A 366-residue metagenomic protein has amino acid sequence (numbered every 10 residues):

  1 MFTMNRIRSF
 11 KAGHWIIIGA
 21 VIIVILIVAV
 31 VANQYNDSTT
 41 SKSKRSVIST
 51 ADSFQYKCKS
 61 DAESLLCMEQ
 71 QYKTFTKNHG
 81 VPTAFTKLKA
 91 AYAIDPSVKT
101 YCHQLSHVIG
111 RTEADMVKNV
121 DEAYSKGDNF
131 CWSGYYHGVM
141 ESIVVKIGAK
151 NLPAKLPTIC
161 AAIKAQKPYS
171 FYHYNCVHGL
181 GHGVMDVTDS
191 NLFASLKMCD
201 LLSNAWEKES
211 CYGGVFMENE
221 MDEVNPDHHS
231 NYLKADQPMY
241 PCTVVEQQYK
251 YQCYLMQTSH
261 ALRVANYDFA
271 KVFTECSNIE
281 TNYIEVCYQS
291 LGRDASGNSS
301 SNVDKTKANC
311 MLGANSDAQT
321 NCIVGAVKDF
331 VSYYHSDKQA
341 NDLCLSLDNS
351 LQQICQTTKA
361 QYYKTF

Functional and structural regions predicted by a protein language model:
R6-V21: N-terminal Sec-pathway targeting helices
I17, A29-F366: Non-catalytic tandem-repeat scaffold regions and their flanking low-complexity/translocation tails
